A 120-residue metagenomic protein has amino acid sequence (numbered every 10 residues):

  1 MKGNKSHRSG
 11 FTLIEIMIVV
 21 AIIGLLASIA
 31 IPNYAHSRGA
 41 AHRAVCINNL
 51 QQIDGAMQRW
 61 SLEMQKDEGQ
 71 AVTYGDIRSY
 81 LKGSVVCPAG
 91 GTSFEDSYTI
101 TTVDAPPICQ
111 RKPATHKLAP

Functional and structural regions predicted by a protein language model:
M1-F11: N-terminal leader/signal peptides at the extreme start of proteins
T12, I16, Q51, G55: Catalytic phosphate/metal-binding cores of nucleic-acid and nucleotide-processing enzymes, i.e., regions that mediate
M17-N33: Alpha-helical hydrophobic helix detector
V20, I47, D54: Conserved catalytic core of two-component sensor histidine kinases
G24, A35, A44, R59-L62: Terminal, compositionally biased segments used for targeting/anchoring and flexible tails
N33-L50: Aliphatic-rich helix starts adjacent to a transmembrane/signal segment
G55-P120: Extracellular/periplasmic head regions of type IV pilus-like filament subunits
